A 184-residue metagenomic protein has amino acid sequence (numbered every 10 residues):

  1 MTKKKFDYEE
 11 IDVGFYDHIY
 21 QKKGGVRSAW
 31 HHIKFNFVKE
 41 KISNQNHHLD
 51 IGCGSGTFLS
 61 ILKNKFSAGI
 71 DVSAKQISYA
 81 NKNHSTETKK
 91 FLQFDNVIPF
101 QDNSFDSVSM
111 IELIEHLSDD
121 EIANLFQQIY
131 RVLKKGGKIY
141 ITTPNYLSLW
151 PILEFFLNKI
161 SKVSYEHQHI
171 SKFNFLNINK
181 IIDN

Functional and structural regions predicted by a protein language model:
M1-Q101, S107-I111, A123-F126, I141: Conserved N-terminal segment of class I S-adenosyl-L-methionine
E112-H116: Short catalytic micro-motifs in class I SAM-dependent methyltransferases
A123-K135: A short glycine-rich, Lys/Arg-flanked "PGG" loop and its adjoining helix->strand segment in the class I
Y140-K162: Conserved class I S-adenosyl-L-methionine
S161-N177: Acceptor-substrate binding/catalytic loop of class I
N184: Conserved S-adenosyl-L-methionine
